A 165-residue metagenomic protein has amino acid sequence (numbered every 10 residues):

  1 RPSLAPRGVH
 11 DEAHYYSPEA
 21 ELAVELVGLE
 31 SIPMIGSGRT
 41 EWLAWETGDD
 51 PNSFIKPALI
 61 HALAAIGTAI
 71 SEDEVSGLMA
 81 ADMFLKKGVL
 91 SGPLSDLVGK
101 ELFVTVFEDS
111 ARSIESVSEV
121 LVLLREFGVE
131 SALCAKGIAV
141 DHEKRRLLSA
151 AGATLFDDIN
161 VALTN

Functional and structural regions predicted by a protein language model:
L4-N165: Asp-based, Mg2+/Mn2+-dependent phosphohydrolase catalytic module
